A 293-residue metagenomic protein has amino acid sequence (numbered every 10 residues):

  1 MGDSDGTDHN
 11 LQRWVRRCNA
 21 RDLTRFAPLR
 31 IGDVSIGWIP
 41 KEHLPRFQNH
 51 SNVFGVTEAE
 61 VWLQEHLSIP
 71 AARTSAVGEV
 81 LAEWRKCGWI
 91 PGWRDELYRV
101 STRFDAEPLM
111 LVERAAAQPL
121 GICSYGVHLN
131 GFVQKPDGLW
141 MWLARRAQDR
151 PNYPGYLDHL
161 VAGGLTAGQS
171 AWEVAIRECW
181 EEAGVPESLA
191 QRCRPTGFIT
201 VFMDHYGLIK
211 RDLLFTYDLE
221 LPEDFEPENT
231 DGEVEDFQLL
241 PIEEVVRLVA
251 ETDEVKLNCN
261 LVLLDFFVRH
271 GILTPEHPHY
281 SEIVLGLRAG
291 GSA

Functional and structural regions predicted by a protein language model:
M1-Y156, G164-W180, V185-E228, I242-E243 (+2 more regions): N-terminal leader/linker segments that precede catalytic domains of diphosphate-processing enzymes
G232-E233: Active-site regions of enzymes building and remodeling cell-envelope glycoconjugates
L239: Short aromatic/basic micro-patch
N258: Conserved active-site loop/cleft motifs that coordinate metal ions or position small ligands
